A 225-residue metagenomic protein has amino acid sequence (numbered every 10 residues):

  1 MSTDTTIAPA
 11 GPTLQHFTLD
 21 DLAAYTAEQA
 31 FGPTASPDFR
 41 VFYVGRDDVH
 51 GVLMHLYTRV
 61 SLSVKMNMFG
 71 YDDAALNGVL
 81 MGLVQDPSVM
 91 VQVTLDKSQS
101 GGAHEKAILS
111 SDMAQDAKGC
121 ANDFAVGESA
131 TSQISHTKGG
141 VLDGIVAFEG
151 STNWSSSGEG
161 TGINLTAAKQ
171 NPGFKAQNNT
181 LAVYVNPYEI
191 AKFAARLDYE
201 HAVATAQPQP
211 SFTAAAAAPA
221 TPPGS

Functional and structural regions predicted by a protein language model:
D4-R59, D73-S225: HKD-type phospholipase D/PLD-like phosphodiesterase module
